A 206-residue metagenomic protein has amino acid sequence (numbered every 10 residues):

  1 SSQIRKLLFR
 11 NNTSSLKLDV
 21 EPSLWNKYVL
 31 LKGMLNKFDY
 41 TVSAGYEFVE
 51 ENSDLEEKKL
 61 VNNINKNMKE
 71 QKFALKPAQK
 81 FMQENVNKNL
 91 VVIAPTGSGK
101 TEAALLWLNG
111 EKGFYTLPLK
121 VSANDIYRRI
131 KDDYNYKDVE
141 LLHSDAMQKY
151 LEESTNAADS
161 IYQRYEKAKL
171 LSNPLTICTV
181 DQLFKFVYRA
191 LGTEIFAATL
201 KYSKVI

Functional and structural regions predicted by a protein language model:
S1-I206: N-terminal helicase ATP-binding lobe
